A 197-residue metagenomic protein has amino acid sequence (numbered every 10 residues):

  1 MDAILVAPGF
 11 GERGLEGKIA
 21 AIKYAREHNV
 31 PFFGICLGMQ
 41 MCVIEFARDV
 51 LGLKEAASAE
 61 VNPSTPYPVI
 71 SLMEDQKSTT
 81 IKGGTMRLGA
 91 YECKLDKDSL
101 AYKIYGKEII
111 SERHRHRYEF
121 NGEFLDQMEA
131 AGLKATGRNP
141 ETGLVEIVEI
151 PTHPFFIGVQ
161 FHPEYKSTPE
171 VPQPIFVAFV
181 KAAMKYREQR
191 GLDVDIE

Functional and structural regions predicted by a protein language model:
D2-A3, K134: Short, Asp-centered acidic motifs that coordinate Mg2+ and/or phosphate in catalytic or ligand-binding sites
A3-Y91, D98-L100, I175-R187: Cysteine-nucleophile active-site neighborhood
A7-G9, I35-E45, M73, L95-K97 (+6 more regions): Active-site proximal loops enriched in glycine and acidic residues that flank catalytic Cys/His/Asp and coordinate
L53-K54, K107-E108, K134: Short coil/loop linkers at secondary-structure junctions
K54, N62, S71-E74, G89 (+5 more regions): Generic, ordered loop/turn and secondary-structure boundary motif
D75-H114, E119-F124, E129: Glycine-rich phosphate/pyrophosphate-binding loop and adjacent beta-alpha nucleotide/cofactor-binding cores
I110-E146, I150-E197: Acyltransferase
